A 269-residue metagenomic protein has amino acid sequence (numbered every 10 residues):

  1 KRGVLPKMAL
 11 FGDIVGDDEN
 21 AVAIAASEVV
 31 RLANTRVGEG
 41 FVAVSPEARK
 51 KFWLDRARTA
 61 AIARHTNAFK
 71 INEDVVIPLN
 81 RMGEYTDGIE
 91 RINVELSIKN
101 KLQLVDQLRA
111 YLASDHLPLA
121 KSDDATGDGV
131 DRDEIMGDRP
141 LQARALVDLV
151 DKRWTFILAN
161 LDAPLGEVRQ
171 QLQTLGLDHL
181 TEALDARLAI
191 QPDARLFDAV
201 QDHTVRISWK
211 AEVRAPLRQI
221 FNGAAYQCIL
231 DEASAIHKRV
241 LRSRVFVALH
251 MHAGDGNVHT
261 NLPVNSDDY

Functional and structural regions predicted by a protein language model:
K1-Y269: Noncatalytic alpha-helical scaffold of FAD-dependent oxidoreductases
